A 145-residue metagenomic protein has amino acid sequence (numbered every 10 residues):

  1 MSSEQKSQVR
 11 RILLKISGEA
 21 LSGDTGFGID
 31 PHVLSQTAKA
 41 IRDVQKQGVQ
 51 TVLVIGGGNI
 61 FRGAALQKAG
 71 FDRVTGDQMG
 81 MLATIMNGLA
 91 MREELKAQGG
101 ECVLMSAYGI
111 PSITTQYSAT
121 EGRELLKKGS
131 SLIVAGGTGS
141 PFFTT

Functional and structural regions predicted by a protein language model:
M1-T51: N-terminal glycine-/serine-/threonine-rich phosphate-binding loop
S3-S7, D43-Q47, L53, R123-K128 (+2 more regions): Solvent-exposed alpha-helices and their adjacent loops that cap or buttress functional pockets in soluble metabolic
Q5-Q8, I12-L13, V33-A40, Q67 (+4 more regions): General structural feature for long, well-ordered alpha-helical segments within catalytic domains of soluble enzymes
L13-S17, I55-G56, M105-S106, V134-G137: Short beta-strand segments
A20-S22, G58-G63, P111-S112, S140-P141: Short, active-site-adjacent cap segments at secondary-structure transitions
P31-V33, T114, G139-T144: Active-site glycine- and acidic-residue-rich loops that bind and position anionic ligands or nucleotide-like cofactors
L66-L132: Ligand-binding beta-strand-loop-alpha-helix segment within the catalytic cores of soluble metabolic enzymes
M79-T84, G137-S140, T144-T145: Active-site nucleophile and cofactor-binding loops and adjacent substrate-binding regions of central metabolic enzymes
